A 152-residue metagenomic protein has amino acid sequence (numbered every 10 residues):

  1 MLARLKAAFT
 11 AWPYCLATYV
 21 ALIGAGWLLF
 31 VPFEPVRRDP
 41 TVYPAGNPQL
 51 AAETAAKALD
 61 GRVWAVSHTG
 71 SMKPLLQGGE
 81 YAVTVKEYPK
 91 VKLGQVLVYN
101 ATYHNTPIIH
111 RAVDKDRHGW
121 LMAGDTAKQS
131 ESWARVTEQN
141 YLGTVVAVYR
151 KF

Functional and structural regions predicted by a protein language model:
M1-K90, V148-F152: Protein maturation boundaries and topogenic segments
T69, D114-D116, G143: A residue-level detector for short acidic-glycine micro-motifs
T84-V85, N100, T144: Residue-level recognition of conserved beta-strand edge/terminus positions
Y88-A101: Short coil-to-beta transition motif at edge beta-strands of beta-rich domains
Q95-V96, I108-D114: Short beta-strand-centered aromatic/proline hotspots
A101-H110, R135-N140: Short coil-to-beta-strand transition motifs
H104, R117-H118: Short strand-connecting beta-turns/loops that link adjacent beta-strands
G119-F152: Extended, hydrophilic extramembrane loops/domains of integral membrane proteins
